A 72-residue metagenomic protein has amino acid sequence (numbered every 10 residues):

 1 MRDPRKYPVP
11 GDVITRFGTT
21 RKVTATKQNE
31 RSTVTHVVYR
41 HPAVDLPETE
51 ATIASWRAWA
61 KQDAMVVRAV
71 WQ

Functional and structural regions predicted by a protein language model:
M1-V9: Mixed-charge, Lys/Arg-rich low-complexity intrinsically disordered regions
K6, T15, N29-R31, W59: A generic structural signal for short, solvent-exposed coil/turn residues that cap or connect secondary-structure
P8-D12, T35: Short structural boundary motif marking the start of a folded domain
D12-K22: Short coil-to-beta-strand transition motifs
G18, A25, D63-V66: Residue-level recognition of conserved structural "scaffold" positions that shape functional pockets and channels
T20-A51: Basic/aromatic-rich interaction segments and small domains that mediate binding to polyanionic partners
V44-Q72: Intrinsically disordered, low-complexity, charged/polar segments
